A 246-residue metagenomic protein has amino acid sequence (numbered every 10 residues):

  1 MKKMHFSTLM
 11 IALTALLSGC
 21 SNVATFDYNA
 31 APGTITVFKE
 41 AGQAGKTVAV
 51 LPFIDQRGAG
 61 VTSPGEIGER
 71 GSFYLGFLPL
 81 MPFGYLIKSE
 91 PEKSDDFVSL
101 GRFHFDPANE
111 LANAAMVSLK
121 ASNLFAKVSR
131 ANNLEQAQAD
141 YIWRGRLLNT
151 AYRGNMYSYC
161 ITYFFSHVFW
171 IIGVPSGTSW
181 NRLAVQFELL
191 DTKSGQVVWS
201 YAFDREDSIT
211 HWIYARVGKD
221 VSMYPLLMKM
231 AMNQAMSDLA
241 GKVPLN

Functional and structural regions predicted by a protein language model:
M1-L9: Bacterial N-terminal signal peptides that target proteins for export
C20-S122, L226, M230, M236-N246: A structural "domain/chain start" motif
V23-A30, A126, A131-Q196: Surface-exposed short loop/turn segments
F53-D55, R146-R153, D204-E206: Generic short beta-strand segments
G68-E92, Y157-G177, T210-D220: Alpha-helical membrane-targeting segments
S94-R102, W170-A184, L190-A240: Short secondary-structure boundary motifs at beta->alpha junctions and helix caps
